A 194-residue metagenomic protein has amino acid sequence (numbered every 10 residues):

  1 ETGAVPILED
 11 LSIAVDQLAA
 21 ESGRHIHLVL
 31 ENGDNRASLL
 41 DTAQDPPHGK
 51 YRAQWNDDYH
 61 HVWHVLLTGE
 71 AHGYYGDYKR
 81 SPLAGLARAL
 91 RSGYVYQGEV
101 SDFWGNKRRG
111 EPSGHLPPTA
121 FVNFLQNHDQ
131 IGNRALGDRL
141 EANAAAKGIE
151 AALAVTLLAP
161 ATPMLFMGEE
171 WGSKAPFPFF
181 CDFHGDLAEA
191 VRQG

Functional and structural regions predicted by a protein language model:
E1: Active-site groove signature of glycoside hydrolases
A4-E9, I149: Amphipathic alpha-helical segments in well-structured domains
S12-G194: Conserved alpha/beta catalytic core and glycan-binding cleft of carbohydrate-active enzymes
